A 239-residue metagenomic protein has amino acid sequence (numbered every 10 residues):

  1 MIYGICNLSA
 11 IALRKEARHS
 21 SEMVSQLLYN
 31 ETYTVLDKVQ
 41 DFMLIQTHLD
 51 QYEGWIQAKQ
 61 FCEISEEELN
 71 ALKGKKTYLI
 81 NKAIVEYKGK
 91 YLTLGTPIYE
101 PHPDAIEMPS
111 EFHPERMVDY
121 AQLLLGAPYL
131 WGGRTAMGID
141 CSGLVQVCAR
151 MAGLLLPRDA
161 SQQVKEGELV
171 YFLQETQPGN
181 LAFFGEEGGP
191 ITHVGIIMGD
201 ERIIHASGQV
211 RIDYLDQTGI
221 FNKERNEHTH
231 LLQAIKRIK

Functional and structural regions predicted by a protein language model:
M1-A17, Q26-L27, L36-V39, H48 (+3 more regions): SH3-family beta-barrel domains
L8-A12, E63, M198-K239: Aromatic- and glycine-rich peptidoglycan recognition patches
E22, L27-E31, L92-T93, Q177: Residue-level recognition of short, solvent-exposed, well-ordered loop/turn junctions that link secondary-structure
N30, M43-T47, G95, I203: SH3/SH3-like beta-barrel fold
A121, A136-A152: Active-site nucleophilic cysteine motif
P128-T135: Second-shell loop/turn segments in exported
L154-T218: ...with weaker cross-activation on analogous glycine-rich loops/strands in unrelated enzymes
